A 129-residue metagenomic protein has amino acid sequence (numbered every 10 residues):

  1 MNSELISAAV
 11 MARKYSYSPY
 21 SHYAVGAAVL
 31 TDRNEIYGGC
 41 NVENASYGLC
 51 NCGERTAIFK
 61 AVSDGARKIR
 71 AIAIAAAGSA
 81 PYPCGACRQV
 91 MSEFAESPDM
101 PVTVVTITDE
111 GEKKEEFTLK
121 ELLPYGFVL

Functional and structural regions predicted by a protein language model:
M1-S18, A66-L129: C-terminal binding/interaction regions
Y20-H22: Short solvent-exposed loop/turn micro-motifs enriched in small/polar/acidic residues
A24-T31: Short beta-strand scaffold segments in enzyme catalytic cores
L30, K60-A66: Alpha-helix C-terminal capping segments
T31-R33, D109-E110: Short acidic-glycine loop/turn motifs at beta-strand connectors
E35-I36, K113: Hydrophobic "anchor" residues
N41-Y47, C52: Compact, glycine-rich, soluble single-domain proteins
